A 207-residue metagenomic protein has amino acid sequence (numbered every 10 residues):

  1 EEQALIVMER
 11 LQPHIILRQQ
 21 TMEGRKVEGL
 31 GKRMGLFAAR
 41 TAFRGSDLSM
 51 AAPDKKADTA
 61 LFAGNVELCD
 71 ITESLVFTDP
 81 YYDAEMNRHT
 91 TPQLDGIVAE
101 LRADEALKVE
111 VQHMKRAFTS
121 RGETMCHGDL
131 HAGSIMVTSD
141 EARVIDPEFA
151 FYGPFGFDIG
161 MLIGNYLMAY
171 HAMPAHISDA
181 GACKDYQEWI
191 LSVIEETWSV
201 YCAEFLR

Functional and structural regions predicted by a protein language model:
E1-L5: Short beta-strand micro-motifs within the conserved protein kinase catalytic domain, predominantly in the N-lobe
I6-H14: Short pocket-lining segment of the protein kinase catalytic domain that shapes the ATP-binding cleft
P13, A142, A150-Y152: Activation segment
I15-H127, T138: ATP-dependent phospho-/nucleotidyl transfer catalytic cores
D129, D146: Conserved catalytic-loop position in the HRD/HxD motif
S134-V144: Conserved protein kinase catalytic/activation segment
G156-L206: Active-site activation/catalytic loop segments of kinase-like enzymes and analogous catalytic loops in related
